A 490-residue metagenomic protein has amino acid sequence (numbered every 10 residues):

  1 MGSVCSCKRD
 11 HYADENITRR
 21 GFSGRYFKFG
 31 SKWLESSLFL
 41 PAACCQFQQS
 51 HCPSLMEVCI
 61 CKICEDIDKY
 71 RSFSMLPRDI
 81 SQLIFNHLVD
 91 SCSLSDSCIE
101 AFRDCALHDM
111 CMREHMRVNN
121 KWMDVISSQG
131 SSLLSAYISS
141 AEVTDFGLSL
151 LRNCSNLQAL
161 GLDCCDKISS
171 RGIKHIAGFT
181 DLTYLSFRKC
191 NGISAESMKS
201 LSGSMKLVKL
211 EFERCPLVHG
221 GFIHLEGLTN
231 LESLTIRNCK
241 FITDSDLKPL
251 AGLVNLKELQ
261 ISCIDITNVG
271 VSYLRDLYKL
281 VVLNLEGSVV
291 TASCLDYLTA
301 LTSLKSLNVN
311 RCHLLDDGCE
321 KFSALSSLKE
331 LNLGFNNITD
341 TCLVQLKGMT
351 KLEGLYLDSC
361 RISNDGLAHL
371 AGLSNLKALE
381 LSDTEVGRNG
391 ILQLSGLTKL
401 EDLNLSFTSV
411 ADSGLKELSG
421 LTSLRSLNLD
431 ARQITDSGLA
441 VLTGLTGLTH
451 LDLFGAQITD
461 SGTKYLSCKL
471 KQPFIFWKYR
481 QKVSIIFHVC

Functional and structural regions predicted by a protein language model:
M1-Y137, A159: Cullin-RING E3 adaptor/co-adaptor recruitment helices
K62, D66, Y70, H87 (+7 more regions): Generic recognition of well-structured, leucine-rich alpha-helical segments and adjacent helix-turn regions within
D90-S204, V208-R214, I223-G227, L234: Alpha-solenoid helical-repeat scaffolds
S91-D96, M116-K121, A141-L148, D166-R171 (+13 more regions): Short, solvent-exposed loop/turn at the beta-strand->alpha-helix junction within individual leucine-rich repeat
A101-R103, H108, V118-S127, S149 (+4 more regions): Leucine-rich tandem repeat or coiled-coil scaffolds
H108-R113, L134-I138, L160-D163, L182-R188 (+12 more regions): Conserved hydrophobic beta-strand positions in leucine-rich repeat
Q129-G130, N153-S155, C165, I176-L182 (+14 more regions): Leucine-rich repeat
K399, S406, A411-S484, C490: Ankyrin-repeat and related helical/solenoid repeat scaffolds used for protein-protein interactions
